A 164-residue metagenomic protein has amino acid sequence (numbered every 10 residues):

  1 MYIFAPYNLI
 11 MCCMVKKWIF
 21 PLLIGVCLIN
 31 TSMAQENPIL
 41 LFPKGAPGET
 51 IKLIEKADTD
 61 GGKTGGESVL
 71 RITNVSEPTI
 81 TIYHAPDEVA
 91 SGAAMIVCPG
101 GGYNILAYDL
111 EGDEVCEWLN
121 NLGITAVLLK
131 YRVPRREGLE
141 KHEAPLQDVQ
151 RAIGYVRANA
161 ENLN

Functional and structural regions predicted by a protein language model:
M1-E36: Bacterial Sec-dependent N-terminal signal peptides
Q35-V89: N-terminal cap/lid segment of alpha/beta-hydrolase-fold proteins
G45-G48, G102, V133-R135: Feature marks short, surface-exposed loop/turn motifs that line or immediately flank catalytic pockets and channel
I51-L53, G92, L106-D109, E140: Short, solvent-exposed loop/turn and secondary-structure capping segments
S91-G100: Short beta-strand element of the alpha/beta-hydrolase
G100, I124, Y131-V133: Active-site loop/turn elements of alpha/beta-hydrolase fold enzymes, especially the short glycine-/histidine-rich
L106-Y108, E114, Y131-L163: Catalytic nucleophile-loop/oxyanion-hole region of alpha/beta-hydrolase and closely related hydrolase-like folds
Y108-V127: Short amphipathic alpha-helix adjacent to the substrate-entry channel of hydrolases
